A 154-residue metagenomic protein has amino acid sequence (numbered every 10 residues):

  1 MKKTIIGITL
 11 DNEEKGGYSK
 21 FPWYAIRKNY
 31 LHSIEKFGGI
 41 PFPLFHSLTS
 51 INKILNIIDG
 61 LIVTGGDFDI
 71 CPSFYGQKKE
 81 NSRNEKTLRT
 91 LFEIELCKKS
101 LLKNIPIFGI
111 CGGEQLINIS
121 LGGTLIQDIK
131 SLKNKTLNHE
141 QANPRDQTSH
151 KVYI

Functional and structural regions predicted by a protein language model:
M1-F108, I119, G123-I126, K130-I154: N-terminal beta1-alpha1 cap of cysteine-dependent amidohydrolase-like domains
C111: Conserved G/P- and acidic residue-centered "switch" motifs that form tight phosphate/ATP-binding loops in soluble
E114-I117: Hydrophobic, aromatic-enriched interface-forming segments
